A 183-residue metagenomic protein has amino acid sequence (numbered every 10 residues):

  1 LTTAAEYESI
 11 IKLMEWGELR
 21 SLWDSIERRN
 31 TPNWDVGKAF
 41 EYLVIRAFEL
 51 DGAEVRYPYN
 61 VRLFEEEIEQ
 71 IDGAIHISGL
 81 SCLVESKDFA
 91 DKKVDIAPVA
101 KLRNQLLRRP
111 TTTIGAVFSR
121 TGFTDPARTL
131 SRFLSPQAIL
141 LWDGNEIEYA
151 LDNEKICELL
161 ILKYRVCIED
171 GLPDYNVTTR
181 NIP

Functional and structural regions predicted by a protein language model:
L1-P183: Mixed-charge (Asp/Glu-Lys/Arg
